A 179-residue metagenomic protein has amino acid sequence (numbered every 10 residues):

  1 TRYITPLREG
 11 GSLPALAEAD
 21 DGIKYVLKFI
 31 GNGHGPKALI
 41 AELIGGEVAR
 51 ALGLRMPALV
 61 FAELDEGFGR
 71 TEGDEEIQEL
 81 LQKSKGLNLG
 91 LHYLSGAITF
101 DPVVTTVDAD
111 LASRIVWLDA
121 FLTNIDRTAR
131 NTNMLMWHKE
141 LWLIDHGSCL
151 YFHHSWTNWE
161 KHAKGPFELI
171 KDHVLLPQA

Functional and structural regions predicted by a protein language model:
T1-V103, D110-I125, T132, W137-W142 (+1 more regions): Conserved ATP-binding subdomain of kinase catalytic cores across diverse folds
K161-A179: A conserved mid-domain beta-alpha-beta active-site/ligand-binding segment of alpha/beta enzyme cores
